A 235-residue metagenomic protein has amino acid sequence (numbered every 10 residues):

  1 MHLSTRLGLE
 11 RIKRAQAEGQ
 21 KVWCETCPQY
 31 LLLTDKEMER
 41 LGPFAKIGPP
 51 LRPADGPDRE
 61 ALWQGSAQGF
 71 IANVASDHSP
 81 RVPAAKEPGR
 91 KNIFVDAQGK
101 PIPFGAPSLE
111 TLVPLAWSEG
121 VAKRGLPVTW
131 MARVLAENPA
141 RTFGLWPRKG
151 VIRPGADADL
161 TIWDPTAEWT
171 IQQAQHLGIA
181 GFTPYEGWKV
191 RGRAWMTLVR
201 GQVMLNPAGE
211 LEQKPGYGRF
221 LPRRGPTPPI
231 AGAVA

Functional and structural regions predicted by a protein language model:
M1-V74: Histidine/acidic residue-rich metal-binding segments in metalloenzymes
L3-L7, P57-A61, G69, F104-L112 (+4 more regions): Conserved active-site and cofactor/substrate-binding residues in soluble primary-metabolism enzymes
E25, D77, A116, G201: Residue-level signal for inorganic ion chemistry
M38-I47, E87-K100, L177-A180: Short glycine/proline- and charge-enriched loop/turn segments that cap or connect secondary-structure elements
K46-P57, K100-P107, T183-K189: A short acidic, glycine-rich active-site loop that binds or catalyzes chemistry on phosphate/adenosine moieties
N73, P80-T166: His/Asp/Glu-enriched, well-ordered alpha-helical/loop segment that forms or immediately abuts the divalent-metal
N92, P154-F220: C-terminal cap of metal-dependent C-N hydrolases
R219-A235: Short, solvent-exposed cationic patches
